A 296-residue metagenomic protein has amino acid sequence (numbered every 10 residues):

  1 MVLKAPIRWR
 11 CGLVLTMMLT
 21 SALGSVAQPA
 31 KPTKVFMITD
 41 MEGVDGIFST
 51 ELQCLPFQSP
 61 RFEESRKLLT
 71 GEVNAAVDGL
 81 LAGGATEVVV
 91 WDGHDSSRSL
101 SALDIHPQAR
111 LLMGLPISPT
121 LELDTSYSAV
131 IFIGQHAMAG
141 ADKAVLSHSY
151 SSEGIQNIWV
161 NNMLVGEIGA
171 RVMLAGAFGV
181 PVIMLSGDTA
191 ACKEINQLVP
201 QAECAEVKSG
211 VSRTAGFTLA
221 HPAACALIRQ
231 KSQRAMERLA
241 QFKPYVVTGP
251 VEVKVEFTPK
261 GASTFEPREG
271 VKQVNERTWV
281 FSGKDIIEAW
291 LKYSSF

Functional and structural regions predicted by a protein language model:
V2-L13: Bacterial N-terminal signal peptides that target proteins for export
G12-A22: Bacterial N-terminal signal peptides
Q28-A30: Boundary of Sec targeting at the N-terminus
P56, P60-W91, S97-L100, Q108 (+2 more regions): Alpha/propeptide regions of enzymes that mature by internal proteolysis
V88, A224-F296: C-terminal accessory domains and tails appended to enzymatic cores
P107-L123: A glycine-rich helix N-cap at a beta->alpha junction
S152-F178, G187-A190: Active-site glycine-rich loop that binds ribose-phosphate moieties when present
L174-V182, S186-K231: Active-site rim beta-loop-alpha module in soluble metabolic enzymes
